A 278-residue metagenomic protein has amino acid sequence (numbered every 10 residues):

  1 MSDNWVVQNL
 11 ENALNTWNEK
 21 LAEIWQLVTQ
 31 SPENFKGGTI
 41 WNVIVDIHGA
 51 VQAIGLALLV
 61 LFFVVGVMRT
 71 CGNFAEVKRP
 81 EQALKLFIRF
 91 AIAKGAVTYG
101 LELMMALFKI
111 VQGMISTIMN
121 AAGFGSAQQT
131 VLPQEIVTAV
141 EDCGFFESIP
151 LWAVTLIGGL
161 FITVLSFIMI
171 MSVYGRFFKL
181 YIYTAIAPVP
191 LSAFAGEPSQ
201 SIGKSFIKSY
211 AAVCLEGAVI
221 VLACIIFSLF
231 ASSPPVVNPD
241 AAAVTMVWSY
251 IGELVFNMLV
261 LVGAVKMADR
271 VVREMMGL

Functional and structural regions predicted by a protein language model:
M1-L10, P80-G100, G203-V213, A268: Alpha-helical transmembrane segments and their helix-start/interface "positive-inside/aromatic belt" motifs in integral
M1-L58: Binding/recognition "hotspot" determinant
E23-Q26, Q82-R89, K109, S116 (+5 more regions): Short amphipathic alpha-helical coupling elements at transmembrane boundaries
I44-Q52, L84-I88, I92, E141 (+5 more regions): Alpha-helical membrane-interface segments at transmembrane helix boundaries
A53-V65, I157-T163, L180: Hydrophobic alpha-helical transmembrane segments
L58-K94, I186-Q200: Hydrophobic transmembrane alpha-helix segments characteristic of membrane transport and insertion machinery
K94-I186, C224-G277: Non-cytosolic segments of integral membrane proteins
L191-K208, D240, V271-M275: Alpha-helical transmembrane segments
